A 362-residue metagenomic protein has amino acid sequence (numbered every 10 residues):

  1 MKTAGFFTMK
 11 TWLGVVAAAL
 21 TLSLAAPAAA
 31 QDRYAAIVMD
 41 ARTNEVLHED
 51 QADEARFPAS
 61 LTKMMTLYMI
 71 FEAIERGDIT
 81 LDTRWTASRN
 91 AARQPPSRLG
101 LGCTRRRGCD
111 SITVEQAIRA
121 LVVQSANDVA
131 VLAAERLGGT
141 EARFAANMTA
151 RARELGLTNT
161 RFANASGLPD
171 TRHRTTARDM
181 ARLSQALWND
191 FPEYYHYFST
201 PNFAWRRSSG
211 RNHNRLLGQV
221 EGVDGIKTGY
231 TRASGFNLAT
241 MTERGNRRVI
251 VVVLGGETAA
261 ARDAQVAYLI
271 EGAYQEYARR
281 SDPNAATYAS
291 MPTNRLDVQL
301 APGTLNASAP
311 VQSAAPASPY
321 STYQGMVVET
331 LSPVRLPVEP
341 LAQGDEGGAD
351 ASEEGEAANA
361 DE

Functional and structural regions predicted by a protein language model:
M1-M9: N-terminal secretory signal peptides that target proteins for export/translocation
K2, K63, A92-R105, V251 (+2 more regions): A broadly tuned "polar low-complexity/structure-edge" signature
F6, P27, A349-S352: Glycine-centered signal
F7, S60, A259-R262: Short alpha-helical segments used as structural interaction elements across diverse proteins
K10-S23: Bacterial N-terminal signal peptides
S23-R178, W188: Active-site-adjacent loops and short helices of periplasmic peptidoglycan-processing enzymes
T158-R161, A165, P169-R174, R178-E362: Domain-terminus/edge residues, biased toward the C-terminal soluble/receptor-binding domains of extracytoplasmic
